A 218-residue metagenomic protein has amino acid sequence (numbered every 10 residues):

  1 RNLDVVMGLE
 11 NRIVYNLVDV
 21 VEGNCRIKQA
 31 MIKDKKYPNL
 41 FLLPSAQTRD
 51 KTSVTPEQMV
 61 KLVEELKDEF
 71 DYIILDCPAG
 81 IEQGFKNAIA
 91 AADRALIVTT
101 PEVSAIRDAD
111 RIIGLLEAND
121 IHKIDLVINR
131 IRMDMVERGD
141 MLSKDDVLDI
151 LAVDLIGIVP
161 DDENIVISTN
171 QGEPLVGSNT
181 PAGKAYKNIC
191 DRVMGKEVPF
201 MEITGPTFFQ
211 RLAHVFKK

Functional and structural regions predicted by a protein language model:
R1-D68, I167-Q171, L175-V176: P-loop/Walker-type NTP enzyme "switch/lid" segment
V6, G23, N119, R130 (+2 more regions): Change "in soluble alpha/beta enzymes" to "in soluble alpha/beta proteins
V14, N24, D162, G205-F209: Alpha-helix initiation and N-capping motif
C25-R26, D71, N164, V198: Generic structural signal for secondary-structure transition and capping sites
I27, V127-I131, I150-L155, P181-R192: Short, basic, helix/turn surface patches
V54, R107, L142, G177 (+1 more regions): Conserved active-site and cofactor/substrate-binding residues in soluble primary-metabolism enzymes
E57-K61, E65-D68, Y72, C77-I167: Conserved catalytic-core segment of NTP-binding enzymes
Q171-K218: NTP-binding/hydrolysis catalytic cores, primarily Walker-type P-loop NTPases
